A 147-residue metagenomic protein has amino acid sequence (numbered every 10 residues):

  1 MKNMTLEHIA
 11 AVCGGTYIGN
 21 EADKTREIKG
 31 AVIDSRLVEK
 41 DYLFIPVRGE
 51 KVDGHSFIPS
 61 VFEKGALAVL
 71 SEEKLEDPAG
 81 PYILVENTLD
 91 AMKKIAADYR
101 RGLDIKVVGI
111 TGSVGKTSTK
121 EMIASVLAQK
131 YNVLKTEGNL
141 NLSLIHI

Functional and structural regions predicted by a protein language model:
M1-K94: N-terminal leader/targeting and accessory segments in enzymes
A10-A11, M92-H146: Phosphate-binding loop of NTP-binding sites
